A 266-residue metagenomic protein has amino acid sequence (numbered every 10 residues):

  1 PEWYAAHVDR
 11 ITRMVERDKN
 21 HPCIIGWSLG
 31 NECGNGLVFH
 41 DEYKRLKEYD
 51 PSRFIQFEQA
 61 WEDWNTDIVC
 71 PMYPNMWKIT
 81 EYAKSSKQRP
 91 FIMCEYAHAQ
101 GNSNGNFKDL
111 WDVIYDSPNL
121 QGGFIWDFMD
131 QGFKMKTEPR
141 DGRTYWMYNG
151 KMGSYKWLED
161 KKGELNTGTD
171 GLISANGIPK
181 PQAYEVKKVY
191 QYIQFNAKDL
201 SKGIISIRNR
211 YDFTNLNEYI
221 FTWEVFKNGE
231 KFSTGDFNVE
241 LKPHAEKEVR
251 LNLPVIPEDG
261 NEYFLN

Functional and structural regions predicted by a protein language model:
P1-S206, R210-N217, T222-S233: Extended substrate-binding grooves/exosites of carbohydrate-active enzymes
I220-Y263: Intrinsically disordered, low-complexity Pro/Gly/Ser/Thr-rich segments with frequent PxxP/GP/PP motifs and embedded
